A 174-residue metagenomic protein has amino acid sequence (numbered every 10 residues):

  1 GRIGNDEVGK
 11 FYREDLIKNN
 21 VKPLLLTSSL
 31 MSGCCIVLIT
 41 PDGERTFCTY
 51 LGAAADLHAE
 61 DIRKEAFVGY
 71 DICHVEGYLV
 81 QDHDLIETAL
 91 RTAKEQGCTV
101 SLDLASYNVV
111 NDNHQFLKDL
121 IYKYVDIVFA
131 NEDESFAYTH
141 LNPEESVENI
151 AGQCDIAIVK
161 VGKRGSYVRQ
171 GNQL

Functional and structural regions predicted by a protein language model:
R2-G4: Alpha-helical transmembrane segments within multi-pass membrane transporters and channels
K10, E14-T27, I39-L174: Ribokinase/PfkB-type carbohydrate-kinase core domain
L30-G33: Short acidic/glycine-enriched loop/turn segments that link adjacent beta-strands
